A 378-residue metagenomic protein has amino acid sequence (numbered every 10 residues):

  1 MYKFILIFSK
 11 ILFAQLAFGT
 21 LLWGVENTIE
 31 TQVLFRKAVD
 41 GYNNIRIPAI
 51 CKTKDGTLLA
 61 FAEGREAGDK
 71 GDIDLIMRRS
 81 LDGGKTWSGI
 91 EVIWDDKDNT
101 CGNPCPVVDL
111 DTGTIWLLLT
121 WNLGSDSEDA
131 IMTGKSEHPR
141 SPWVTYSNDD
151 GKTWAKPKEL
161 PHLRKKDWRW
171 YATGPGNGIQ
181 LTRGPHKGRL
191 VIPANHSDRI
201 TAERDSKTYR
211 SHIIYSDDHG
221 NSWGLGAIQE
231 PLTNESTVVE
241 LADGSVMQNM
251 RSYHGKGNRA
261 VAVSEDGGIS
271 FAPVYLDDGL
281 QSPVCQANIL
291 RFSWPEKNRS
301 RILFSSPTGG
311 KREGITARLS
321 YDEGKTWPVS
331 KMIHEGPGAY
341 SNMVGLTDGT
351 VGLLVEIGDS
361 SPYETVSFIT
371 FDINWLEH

Functional and structural regions predicted by a protein language model:
M1-F4: Positively charged n-region of N-terminal signal peptides that target proteins for export
F8-T20: Bacterial N-terminal signal peptides
W23-H378: Asp-box/BNR beta-propeller blade signature and adjacent active/binding-site loops in extracellular glycan-interacting
